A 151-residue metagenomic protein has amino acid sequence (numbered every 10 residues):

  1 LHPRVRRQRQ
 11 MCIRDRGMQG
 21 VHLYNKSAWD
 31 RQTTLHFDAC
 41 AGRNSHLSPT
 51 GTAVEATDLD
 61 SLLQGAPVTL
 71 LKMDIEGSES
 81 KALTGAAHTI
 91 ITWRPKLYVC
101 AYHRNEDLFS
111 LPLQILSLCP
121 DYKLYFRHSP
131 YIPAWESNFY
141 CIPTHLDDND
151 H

Functional and structural regions predicted by a protein language model:
L1-D15: Single conserved hydrophobic/aromatic residue that forms the stacking wall/gate of nucleotide- or nucleobase-binding
Q8, G17, P67, W93-R94: Short loop/turn motifs at secondary-structure junctions
R9, V21-H22: Short, conserved active-site loop motifs that form the nucleotide-linked donor/cofactor pocket
H22-Y24, Y125: General small-molecule cofactor/ligand-binding pocket signal
L23, R31-W93, S110, Q114-S117: Short internal loop-to-helix segment that lines adenine-nucleotide cofactor pockets
W29, Y102-R104, S129: Active-site beta-loop-alpha junctions enriched in small/polar residues
R94-S110: A short, conserved beta-to-alpha structural element at the edge of catalytic cores that scaffolds binding
L108-H151: Binuclear metal-ion centers of metallo-dependent hydrolases, dominated by the metallo-beta-lactamase
